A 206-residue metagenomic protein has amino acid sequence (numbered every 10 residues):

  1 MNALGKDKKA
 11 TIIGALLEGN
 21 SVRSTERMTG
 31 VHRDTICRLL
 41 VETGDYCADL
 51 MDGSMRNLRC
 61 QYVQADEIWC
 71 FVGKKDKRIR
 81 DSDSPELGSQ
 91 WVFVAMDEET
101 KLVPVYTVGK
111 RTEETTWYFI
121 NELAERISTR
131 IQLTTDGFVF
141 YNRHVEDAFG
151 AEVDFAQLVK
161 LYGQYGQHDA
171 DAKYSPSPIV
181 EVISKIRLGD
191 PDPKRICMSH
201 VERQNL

Functional and structural regions predicted by a protein language model:
M1-L206: Residue-level recognition of single "structural anchor" positions that define or cap local secondary structure
